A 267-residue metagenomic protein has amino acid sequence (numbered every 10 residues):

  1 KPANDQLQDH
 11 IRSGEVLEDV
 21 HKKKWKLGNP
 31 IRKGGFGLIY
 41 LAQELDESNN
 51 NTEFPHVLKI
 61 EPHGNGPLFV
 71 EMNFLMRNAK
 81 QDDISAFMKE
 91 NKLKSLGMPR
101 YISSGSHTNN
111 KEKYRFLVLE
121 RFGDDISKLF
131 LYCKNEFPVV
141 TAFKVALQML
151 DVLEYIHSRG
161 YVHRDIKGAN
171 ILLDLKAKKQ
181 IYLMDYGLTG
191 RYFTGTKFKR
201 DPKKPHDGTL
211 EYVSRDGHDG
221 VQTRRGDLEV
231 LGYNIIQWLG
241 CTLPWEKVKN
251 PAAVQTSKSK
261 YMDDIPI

Functional and structural regions predicted by a protein language model:
K1-K22, G28-N29: Juxta-kinase regulatory segment immediately upstream of eukaryotic protein kinase catalytic domains
G28-G34, I39: Protein kinase glycine-rich loop
Y40-I84: ATP-binding glycine-rich loop module of kinase domains
M88-R115: Short beta-strand micro-motifs within the conserved protein kinase catalytic domain, predominantly in the N-lobe
E112-D125: Conserved short submotifs of the Hanks-type protein kinase catalytic core that shape the nucleotide-binding pocket
V145-A146: Activation segment signature within eukaryotic-like protein kinase domains
H157-L175: Catalytic-loop of the protein kinase fold
L172-G208: Activation segment/activation loop of eukaryotic-type protein kinase catalytic domains
